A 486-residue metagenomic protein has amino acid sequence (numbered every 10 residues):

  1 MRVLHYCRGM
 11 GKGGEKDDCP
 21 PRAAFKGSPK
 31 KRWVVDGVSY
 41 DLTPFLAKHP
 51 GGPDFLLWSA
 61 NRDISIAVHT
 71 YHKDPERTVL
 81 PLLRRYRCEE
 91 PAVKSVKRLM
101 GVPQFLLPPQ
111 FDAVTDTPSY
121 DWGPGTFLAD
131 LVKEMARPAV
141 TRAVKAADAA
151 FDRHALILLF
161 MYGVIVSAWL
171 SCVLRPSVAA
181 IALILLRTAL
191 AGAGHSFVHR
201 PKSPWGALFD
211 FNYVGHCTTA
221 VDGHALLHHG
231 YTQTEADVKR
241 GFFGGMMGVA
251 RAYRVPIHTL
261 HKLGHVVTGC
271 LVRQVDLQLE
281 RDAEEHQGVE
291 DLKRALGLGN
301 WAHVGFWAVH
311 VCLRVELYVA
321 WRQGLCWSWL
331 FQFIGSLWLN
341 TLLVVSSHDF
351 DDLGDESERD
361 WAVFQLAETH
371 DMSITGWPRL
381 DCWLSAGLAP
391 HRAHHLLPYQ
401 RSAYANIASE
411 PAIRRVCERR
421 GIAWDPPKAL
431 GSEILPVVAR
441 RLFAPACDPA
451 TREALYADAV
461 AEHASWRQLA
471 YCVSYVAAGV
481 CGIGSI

Functional and structural regions predicted by a protein language model:
M1-K16, D36, Y456-V460, A470-V473 (+2 more regions): Cytosol/nucleoplasm-facing, intrinsically disordered, low-complexity tails of endomembrane-system membrane proteins
R2-P138: B-type heme-binding environments
G11, L80, D116-T117, A129-R142 (+1 more regions): Polar-ligand-bearing catalytic/cofactor-coordination segments of membrane-embedded or membrane-tethered inner-membrane
Q110-K133, L159-I165, L170-L186, A193-F197 (+5 more regions): Long, hydrophobic alpha-helical transmembrane bundles and adjoining juxtamembrane helices/loops of multi-pass integral
G125-V144, R281-V289: Membrane-proximal N-terminal segments immediately preceding the first transmembrane helix
A146-L190, H258-H265, L292-L343, A461-I486: Alpha-helical bilayer-embedded segments of polytopic membrane proteins, i.e., transmembrane/intramembrane helices
I181-H303, D352-P449, E462-W466, Y471: Membrane-embedded catalytic scaffold of the fatty acid hydroxylase/desaturase
G324-V363, A444, Y456-A457, A461: Extended hydrophobic/aromatic segments used for targeting, binding, or gating
